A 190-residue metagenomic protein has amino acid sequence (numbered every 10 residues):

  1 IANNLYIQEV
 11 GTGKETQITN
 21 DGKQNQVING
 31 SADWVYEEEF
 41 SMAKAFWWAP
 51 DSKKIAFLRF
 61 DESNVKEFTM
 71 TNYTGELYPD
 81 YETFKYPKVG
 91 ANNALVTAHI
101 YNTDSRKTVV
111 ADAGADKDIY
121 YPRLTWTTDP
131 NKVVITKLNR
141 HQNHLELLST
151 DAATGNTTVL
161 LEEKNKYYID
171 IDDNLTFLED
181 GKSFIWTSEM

Functional and structural regions predicted by a protein language model:
I1-N25, D116-P122: A conserved hydrophobic secondary-structure block that centers on an alpha-helix together with its immediately flanking
I1-N4, E9, K44-W47, A56-E62 (+5 more regions): Beta-strand C-termini and the immediately following turn/loop, strongest in propeller blades
V10-G13, D21, N102-R106, D151-G155: Short loop/turn segments that connect beta-strands within beta-propeller blades
I18-F46, K54-V110: Predominantly five- to eight-bladed beta-propeller fold
T19-N20, A111-A115, L161-N165: Short loop/turn motifs that cap or connect beta-strands within the blades of beta-propeller-type repeat domains
N25-M42, D116-Y121, N165-D173: Short glycine-/Asp-/Thr-/Trp-enriched loop segments that recur within the blades of beta-propeller repeat domains
A98, R123-T127, N174-T176: Beta-rich, blade/repeat-based domains predominating in secreted/periplasmic proteins but also intracellular
N102-N139: Long hydrophobic segments that form regular secondary structure
